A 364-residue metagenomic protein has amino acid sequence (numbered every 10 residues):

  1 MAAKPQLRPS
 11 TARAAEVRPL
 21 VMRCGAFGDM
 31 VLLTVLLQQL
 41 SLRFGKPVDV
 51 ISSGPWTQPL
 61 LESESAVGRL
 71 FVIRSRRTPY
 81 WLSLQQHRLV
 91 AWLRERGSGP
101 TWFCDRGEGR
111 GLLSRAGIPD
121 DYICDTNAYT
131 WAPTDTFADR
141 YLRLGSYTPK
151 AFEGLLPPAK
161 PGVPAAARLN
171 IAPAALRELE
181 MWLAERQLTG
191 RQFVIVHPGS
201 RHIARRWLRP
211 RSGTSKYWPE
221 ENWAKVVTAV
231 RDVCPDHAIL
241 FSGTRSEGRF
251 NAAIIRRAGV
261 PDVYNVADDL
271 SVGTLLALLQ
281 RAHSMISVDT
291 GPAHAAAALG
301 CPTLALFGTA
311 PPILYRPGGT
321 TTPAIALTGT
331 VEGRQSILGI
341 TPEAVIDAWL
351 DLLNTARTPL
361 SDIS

Functional and structural regions predicted by a protein language model:
M1-S364: Catalytic machinery of carbohydrate-active enzymes, primarily nucleotide-sugar-dependent glycosyltransferases
